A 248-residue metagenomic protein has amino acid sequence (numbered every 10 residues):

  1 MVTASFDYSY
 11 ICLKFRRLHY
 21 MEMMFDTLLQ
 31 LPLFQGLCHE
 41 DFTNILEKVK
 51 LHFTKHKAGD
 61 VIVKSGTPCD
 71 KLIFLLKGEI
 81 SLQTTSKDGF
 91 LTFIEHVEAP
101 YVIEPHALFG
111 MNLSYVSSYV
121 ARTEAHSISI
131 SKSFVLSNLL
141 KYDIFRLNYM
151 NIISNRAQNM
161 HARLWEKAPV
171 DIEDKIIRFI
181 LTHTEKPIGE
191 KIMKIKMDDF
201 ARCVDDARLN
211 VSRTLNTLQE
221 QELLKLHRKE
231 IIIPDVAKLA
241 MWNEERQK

Functional and structural regions predicted by a protein language model:
D7-Y10: Intrinsic-disorder-associated, low-complexity terminal segments enriched in Asp/Asn/His/Tyr and depleted of Lys/Arg
C12-F53, K57-A58, V102-I103, A107-G110: Cyclic nucleotide-binding regulatory module and flanking cytosolic helices
K14, L181-K248: Phosphate-/nucleic-acid-contacting segments
K48-V49, T67-C69: Short, small/polar residue-rich loop motifs at catalytic or cofactor-binding pockets
V49, F93-N151: Cyclic-nucleotide recognition modules
G59, D70-Q83, A99-P100: Glycine- and acidic-residue-biased ligand/ion/polar-headgroup-sensing regions
V61-T67: Short phosphate-coordinating micro-motif centered on Lys-Gly-acidic
R122-E124, L140-R208: Polybasic "coupling" helices that flank or enter modular domains
